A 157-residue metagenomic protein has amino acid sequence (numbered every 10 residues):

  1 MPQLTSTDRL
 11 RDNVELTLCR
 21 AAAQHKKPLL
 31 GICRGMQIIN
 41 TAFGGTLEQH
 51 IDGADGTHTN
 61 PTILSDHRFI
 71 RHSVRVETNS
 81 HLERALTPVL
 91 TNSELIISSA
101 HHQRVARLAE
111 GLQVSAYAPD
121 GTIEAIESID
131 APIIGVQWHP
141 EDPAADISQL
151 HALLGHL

Functional and structural regions predicted by a protein language model:
M1-L30, F43-G44, E48, D52-T57 (+2 more regions): Flexible gly/pro-rich beta->alpha loop and the following alpha-helix that scaffold active-site loops
M1-L4, I63-D66, I134: Short glycine/proline- and charge-enriched loop/turn segments that cap or connect secondary-structure elements
H25, F43-E124: Pocket-forming structural segment of enzyme catalytic cores
C33: Conserved G/P- and acidic residue-centered "switch" motifs that form tight phosphate/ATP-binding loops in soluble
M36-T41: Hydrophobic, aromatic-enriched interface-forming segments
G121-I133: Short glycine/proline-rich, acidic loop/turn segments that cap or connect secondary-structure elements
V136, P140-L157: Acyltransferase
